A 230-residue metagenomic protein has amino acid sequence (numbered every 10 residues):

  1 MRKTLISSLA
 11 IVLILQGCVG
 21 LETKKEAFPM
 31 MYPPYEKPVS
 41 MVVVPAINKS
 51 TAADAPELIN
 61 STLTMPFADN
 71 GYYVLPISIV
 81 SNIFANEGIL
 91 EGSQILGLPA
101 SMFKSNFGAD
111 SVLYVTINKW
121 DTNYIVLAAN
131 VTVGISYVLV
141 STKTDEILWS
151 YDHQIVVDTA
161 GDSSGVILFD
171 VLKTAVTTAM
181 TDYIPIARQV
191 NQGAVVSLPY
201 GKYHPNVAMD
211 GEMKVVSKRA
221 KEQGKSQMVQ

Functional and structural regions predicted by a protein language model:
M1-C18: Sec-dependent bacterial lipoprotein signal peptides
C18-V39, N106, T142-Q230: C-terminal/domain-edge helix-coil "capping" segments
A27-P29, P45, Q94-A100, K119-Y124: N-terminal post-signal-peptidase region of extra-cytosolic proteins
P38-S40, S50-Y114, E146, S150 (+1 more regions): N-terminal segment of the mature soluble domain
V43, F67, V115, Y137 (+2 more regions): Buried hydrophobic packing residues in well-ordered domains
A46-N48, Y72, I79-V80, I117-W120 (+2 more regions): Solvent-exposed coil/turn segments that connect beta secondary-structure elements in extracytoplasmic/periplasmic
S105-W120, V126-N130, V138: Mid-length scaffold segments of soluble, non-membrane domains
